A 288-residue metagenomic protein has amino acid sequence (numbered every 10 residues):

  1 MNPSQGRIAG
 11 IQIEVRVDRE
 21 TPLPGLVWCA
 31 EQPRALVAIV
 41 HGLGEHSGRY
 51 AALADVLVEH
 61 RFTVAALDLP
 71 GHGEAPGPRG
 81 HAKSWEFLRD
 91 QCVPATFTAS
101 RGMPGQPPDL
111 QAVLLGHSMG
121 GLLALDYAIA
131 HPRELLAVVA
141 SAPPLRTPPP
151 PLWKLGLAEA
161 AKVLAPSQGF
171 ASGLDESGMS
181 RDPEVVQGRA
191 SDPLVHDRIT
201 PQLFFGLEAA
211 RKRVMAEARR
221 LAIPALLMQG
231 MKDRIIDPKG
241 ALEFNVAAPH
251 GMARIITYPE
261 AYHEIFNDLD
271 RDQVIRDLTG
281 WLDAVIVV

Functional and structural regions predicted by a protein language model:
M1-C29: N-terminal cap/lid segment of alpha/beta-hydrolase-fold proteins
R34, G42-E45: Active-site glycine-rich loops that stabilize anionic/oxyanionic intermediates across multiple enzyme folds
G44-H46, G73-P108: Catalytic nucleophile-loop/oxyanion-hole region of alpha/beta-hydrolase and closely related hydrolase-like folds
A54-P78: Conserved alpha/beta-hydrolase
V139-P148: Active-site nucleophile loop of the alpha/beta-hydrolase fold
L221, L227-Q229, D233: Short beta-strand/loop motif that positions the catalytic acidic residue of the alpha/beta-hydrolase fold
R234-G240: Conserved alpha/beta-hydrolase "acid-adjacent" motif
M252-V288: Catalytic active-site module of serine/aspartate enzymes centered on a nucleophile-bearing elbow/loop
